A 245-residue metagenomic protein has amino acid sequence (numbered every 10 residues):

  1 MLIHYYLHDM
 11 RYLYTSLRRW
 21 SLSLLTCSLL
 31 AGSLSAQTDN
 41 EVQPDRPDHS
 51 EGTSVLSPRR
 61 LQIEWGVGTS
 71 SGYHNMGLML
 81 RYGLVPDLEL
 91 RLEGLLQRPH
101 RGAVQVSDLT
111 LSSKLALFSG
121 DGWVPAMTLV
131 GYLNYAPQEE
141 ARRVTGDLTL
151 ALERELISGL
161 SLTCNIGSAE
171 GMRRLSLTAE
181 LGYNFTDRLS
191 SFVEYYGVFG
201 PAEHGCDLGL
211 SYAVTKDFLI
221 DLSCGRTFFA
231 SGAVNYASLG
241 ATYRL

Functional and structural regions predicted by a protein language model:
M1-Q43: Cleavable N-terminal export/targeting peptides
A36-L245: Transmembrane beta-barrel domains of Gram-negative outer membranes and organellar outer membranes
